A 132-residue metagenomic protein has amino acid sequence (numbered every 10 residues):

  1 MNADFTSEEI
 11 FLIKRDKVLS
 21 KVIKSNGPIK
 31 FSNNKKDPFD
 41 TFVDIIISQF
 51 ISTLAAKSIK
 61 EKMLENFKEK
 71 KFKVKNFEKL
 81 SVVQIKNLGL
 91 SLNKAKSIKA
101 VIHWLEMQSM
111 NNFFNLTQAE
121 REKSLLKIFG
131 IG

Functional and structural regions predicted by a protein language model:
M1-N34, P38: Intrinsically disordered, low-complexity, charged terminal extensions of DNA damage-control enzymes
T6-E9, N33, F50, L88 (+1 more regions): Charge-dense, low-complexity intrinsically disordered segments
V18, V22-S25, F42, N76 (+1 more regions): Short N-terminal secondary-structure initiator segments
F42-I51: Short, aromatic/basic-rich helix-turn unit that serves as a nucleic-acid recognition element
S52, A56-F129: Alpha-helical ds-nucleic-acid-binding substructure associated with the helix-hairpin-helix region of base-excision DNA
